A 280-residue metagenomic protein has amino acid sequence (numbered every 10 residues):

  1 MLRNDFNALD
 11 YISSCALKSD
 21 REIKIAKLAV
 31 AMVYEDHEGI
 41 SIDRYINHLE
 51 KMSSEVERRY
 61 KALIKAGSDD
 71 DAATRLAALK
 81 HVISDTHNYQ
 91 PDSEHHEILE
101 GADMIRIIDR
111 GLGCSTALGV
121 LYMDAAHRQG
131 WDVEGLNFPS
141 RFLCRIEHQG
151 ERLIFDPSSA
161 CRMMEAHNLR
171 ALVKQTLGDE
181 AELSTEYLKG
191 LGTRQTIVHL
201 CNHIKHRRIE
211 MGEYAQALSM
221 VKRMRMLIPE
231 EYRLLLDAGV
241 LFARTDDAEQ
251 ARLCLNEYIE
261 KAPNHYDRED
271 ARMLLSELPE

Functional and structural regions predicted by a protein language model:
M1-E280: A structural boundary/capping signal
